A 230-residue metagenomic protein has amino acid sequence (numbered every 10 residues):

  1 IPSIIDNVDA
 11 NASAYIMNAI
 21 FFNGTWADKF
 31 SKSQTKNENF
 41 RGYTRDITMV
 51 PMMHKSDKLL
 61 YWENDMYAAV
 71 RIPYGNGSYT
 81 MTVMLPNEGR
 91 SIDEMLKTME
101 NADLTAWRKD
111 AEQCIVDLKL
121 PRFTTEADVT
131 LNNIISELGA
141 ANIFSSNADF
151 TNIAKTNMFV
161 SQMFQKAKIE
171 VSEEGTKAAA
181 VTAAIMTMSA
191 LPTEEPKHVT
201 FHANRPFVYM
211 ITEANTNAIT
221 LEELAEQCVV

Functional and structural regions predicted by a protein language model:
I1-G89, E94, K109-T193: Non-catalytic, conformational "gating/processing" segments within enzyme and secreted inhibitor domains
L96-M99: Charged, low-complexity intrinsically disordered regulatory segments in eukaryotic signaling
N101-L104: C-terminal, non-catalytic macromolecule-binding modules
A167-Q227: C-terminal regions of mature proteins
